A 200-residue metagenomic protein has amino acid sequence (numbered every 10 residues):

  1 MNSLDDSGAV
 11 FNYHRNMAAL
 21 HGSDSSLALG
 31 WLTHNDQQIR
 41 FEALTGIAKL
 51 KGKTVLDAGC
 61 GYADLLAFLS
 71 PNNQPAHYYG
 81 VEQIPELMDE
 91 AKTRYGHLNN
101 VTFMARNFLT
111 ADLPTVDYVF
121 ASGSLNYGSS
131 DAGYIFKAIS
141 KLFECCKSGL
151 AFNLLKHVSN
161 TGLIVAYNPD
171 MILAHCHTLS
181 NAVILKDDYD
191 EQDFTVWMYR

Functional and structural regions predicted by a protein language model:
M1-S25: N-terminal, positively charged/glycine-rich alpha-helical extensions of SAM-dependent methyltransferases
H34-K51: Conserved alpha-helix/loop element of class I SAM-dependent methyltransferases that forms part of the SAM/SAH-binding
Y62-N73: Conserved SAM-binding loop of SAM-dependent methyltransferases across substrates and taxa, primarily the Class I
I84: Conserved SAM/SAH-binding beta-strand->alpha-helix loop
A91-K92: Conserved SAM-binding loop
H97-F108: Conserved SAM-binding strand-loop segment of SAM-dependent methyltransferases
G128-I139: A short, conserved alpha-helix within the catalytic core of class I
K147-K156: Conserved beta-strand signature within the Rossmann-like core of class I S-adenosyl-L-methionine
